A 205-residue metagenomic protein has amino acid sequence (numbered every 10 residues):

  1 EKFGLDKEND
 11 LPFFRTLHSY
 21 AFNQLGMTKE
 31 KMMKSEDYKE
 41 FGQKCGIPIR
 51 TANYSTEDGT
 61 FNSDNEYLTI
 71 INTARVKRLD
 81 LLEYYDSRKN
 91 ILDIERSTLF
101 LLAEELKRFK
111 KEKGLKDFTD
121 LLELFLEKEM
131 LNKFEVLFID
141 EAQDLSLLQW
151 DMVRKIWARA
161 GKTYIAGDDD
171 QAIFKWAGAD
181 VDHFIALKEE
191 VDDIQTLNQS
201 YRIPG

Functional and structural regions predicted by a protein language model:
E1-P12, T16, K116, D120 (+4 more regions): Short intrinsically disordered, low-complexity coil segments enriched in acidic
K2-E66: Conserved P-loop NTPase-based nucleic-acid remodeling module centered on helicase motor cores
K2-K7, G42-C45, L121, F125-E129 (+2 more regions): Alpha-helix C-terminal capping segments
D10, F22, K111, F174 (+1 more regions): Short, flexible active-site loop motifs that bind/organize anionic cofactors or intermediates
R15, M27, M33-E36, I94-S97 (+3 more regions): Short coil/turn linker and secondary-structure boundary residues
R15, Q143-G205: Conserved helicase motor core of SF1/SF2 NTP-dependent helicases
Y20, M27, A74-K77, E190: Phosphate/oxyanion-binding loops and surfaces in catalytic or ligand/nucleic-acid-binding neighborhoods
T51-F138, L147-M152, I165, K175: Accessory N-terminal region flanking or inserted into the helicase ATPase core in nucleic-acid motor proteins
